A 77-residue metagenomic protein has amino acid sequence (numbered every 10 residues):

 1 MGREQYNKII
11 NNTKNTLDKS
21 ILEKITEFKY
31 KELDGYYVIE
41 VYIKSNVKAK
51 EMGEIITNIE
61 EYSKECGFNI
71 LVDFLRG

Functional and structural regions predicted by a protein language model:
M1, I25-Y30, I70-L71: Short low-complexity stretches enriched in small and charged residues
M1-K8: N-terminal presequence-like segments and adjacent domain-start helices
T16: Ligand-binding pocket scaffold of soluble enzyme catalytic domains
K19-I39: Short edge beta-strands and adjacent turn/loop segments
K29, Y37-E54: A short interface-forming secondary-structure element
E51-K64: An amphipathic, aromatic/His-enriched active-site/gating alpha helix that lines ligand/cofactor pockets
S63-G77: A short amphipathic beta-strand at an alpha->beta junction
